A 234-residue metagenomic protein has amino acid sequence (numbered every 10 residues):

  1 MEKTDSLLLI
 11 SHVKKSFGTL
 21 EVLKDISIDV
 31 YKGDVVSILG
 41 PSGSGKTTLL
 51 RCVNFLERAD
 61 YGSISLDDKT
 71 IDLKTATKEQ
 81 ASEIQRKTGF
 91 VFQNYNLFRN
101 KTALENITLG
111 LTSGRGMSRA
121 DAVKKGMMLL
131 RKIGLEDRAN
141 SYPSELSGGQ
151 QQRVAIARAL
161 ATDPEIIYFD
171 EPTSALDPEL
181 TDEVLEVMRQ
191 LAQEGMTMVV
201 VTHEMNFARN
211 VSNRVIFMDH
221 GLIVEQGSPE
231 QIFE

Functional and structural regions predicted by a protein language model:
D5-L9, V13-P229: ABC family nucleotide-binding domain
